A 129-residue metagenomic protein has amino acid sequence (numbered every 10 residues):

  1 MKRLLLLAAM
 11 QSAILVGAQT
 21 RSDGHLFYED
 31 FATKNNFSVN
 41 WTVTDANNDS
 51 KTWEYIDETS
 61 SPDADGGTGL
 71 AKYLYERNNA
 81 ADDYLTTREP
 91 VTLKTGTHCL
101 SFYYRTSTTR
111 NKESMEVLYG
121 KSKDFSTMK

Functional and structural regions predicted by a protein language model:
M1-L26: Bacterial Sec-dependent N-terminal signal peptides
T20-Y73: Extracellular glycan-recognition surfaces and repeat-rich motifs
T33, E89, Y104-T106: Hydrophobic beta-strand positions in extracellular immunoglobulin-like domains
Y73-Y75, Y104-T106, Y119-K121: Short beta-strand segments enriched in hydrophobic/aromatic residues within well-folded beta-rich domains
N78-C99: Short beta-strands within extracellular/lumenal beta-sheet-rich domains
T92-G96, R105-E113, K123-F125: Extended, low-complexity, turn-rich repeat/linker tracts enriched in Gly/Pro/Ser/Thr and Asp/Glu that occur
S114-L118: Beta-strand signatures of extracellular beta-sandwich domains
M128-K129: Beta-propeller fold detector
